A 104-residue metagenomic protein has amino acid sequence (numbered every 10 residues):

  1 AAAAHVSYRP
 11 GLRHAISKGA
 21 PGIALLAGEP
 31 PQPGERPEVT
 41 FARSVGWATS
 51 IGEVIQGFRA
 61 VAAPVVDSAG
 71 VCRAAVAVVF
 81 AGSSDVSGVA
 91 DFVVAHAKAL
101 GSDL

Functional and structural regions predicted by a protein language model:
A1-P31: Amphipathic alpha-helical effector-binding/dimerization core of metabolite-sensing transcriptional regulators
H14-I16, S50-E53: Short Gly/Pro-enriched turn/cap motifs at secondary-structure boundaries
P21, F58, V71: Conserved catalytic motifs of the protein kinase core domain
L26, V61, V79: Residues in well-ordered beta-strands of folded domains
Q32-T40, V45-A48, V54-Q56, C72-L104: Juxtadomain coupling helices with adjacent low-complexity linkers
A48-S50, A63-V65: Cytosolic beta-strand hydrophobic patch enriched in CBS
Q56-P64: A short beta-strand signature within small-molecule sensing/ligand-binding domains used in signal transduction
V66-C72: Flexible loop/coil segments at beta-strand boundaries within sensory signal-transduction domains
